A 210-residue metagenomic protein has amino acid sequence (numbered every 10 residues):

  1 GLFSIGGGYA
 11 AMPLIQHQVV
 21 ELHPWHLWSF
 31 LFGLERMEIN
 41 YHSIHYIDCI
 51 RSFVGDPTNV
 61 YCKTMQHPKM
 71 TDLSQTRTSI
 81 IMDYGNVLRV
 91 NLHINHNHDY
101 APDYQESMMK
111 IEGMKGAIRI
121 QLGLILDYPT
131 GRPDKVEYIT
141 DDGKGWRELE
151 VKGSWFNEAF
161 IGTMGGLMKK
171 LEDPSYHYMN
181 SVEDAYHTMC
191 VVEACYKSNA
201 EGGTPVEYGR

Functional and structural regions predicted by a protein language model:
G1-D72, G202: Predominantly a Rossmann-like dinucleotide-binding segment in NAD(P)-dependent oxidoreductases
G1-F3, K197-R210: C-terminal capping/lid region of NAD(P)-dependent oxidoreductase domains
G1-Q16, N40-H45, D72-Q75, L122-P133 (+1 more regions): Phosphate-binding glycine-rich loops and adjacent basic patches that engage nucleotide phosphates, nucleic-acid
V20-L22, L27, Y84, E106-E183: C-terminal glycine/acidic-rich active-site capping loop/insertion
N40-S43, M179-A185: Conserved loop-to-helix N-cap of the C-terminal "lid" that shapes the substrate pocket in Rossmann-like
Y41-Y128, T163-S175, C195, E207-R210: Contiguous beta-strand/loop segments that form the cofactor/metal-binding neighborhood of enzyme cores
W155, A159-T163, V192-G203: Stable alpha-helical structural segments in soluble proteins, enriched in small hydrophobic residues
